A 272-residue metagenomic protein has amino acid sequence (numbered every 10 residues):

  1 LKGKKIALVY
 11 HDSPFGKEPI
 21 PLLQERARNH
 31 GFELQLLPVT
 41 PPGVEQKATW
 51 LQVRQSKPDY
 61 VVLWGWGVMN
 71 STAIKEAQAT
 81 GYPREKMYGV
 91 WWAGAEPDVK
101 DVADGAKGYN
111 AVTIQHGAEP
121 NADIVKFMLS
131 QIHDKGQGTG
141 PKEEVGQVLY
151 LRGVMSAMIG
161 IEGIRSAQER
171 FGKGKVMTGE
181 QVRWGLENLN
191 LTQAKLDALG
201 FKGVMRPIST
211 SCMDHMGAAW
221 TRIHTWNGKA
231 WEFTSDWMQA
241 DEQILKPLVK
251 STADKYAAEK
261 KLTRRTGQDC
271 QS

Functional and structural regions predicted by a protein language model:
L1-G81, E119-K126: Extracellular/periplasmic Venus flytrap/periplasmic-binding protein
G16, I20, Q46, L149 (+2 more regions): Generic structural signal for well-ordered, non-membrane alpha-helical segments in soluble metabolic enzymes
P19, M69, R152-G160, A219 (+1 more regions): Catalytic-loop motifs flanking and including active-site residues across diverse enzymes
L22-H30, Q52, S56, E76-P83 (+4 more regions): Structured segments of extracytoplasmic/periplasmic soluble domains in secreted or envelope-associated proteins
G65, G89-A93, T113, T225-N227 (+1 more regions): Active-site proximal loops enriched in glycine and acidic residues that flank catalytic Cys/His/Asp and coordinate
A77-A157, S251: Extracellular/periplasmic periplasmic-binding protein-like sensory domains
G138-Y150, I161-D236: Segments of small-molecule ligand-sensing domains
Q181, L186-A194, T225-S272: Conserved C-terminal helix/tail region of periplasmic/extracytoplasmic solute-binding proteins
